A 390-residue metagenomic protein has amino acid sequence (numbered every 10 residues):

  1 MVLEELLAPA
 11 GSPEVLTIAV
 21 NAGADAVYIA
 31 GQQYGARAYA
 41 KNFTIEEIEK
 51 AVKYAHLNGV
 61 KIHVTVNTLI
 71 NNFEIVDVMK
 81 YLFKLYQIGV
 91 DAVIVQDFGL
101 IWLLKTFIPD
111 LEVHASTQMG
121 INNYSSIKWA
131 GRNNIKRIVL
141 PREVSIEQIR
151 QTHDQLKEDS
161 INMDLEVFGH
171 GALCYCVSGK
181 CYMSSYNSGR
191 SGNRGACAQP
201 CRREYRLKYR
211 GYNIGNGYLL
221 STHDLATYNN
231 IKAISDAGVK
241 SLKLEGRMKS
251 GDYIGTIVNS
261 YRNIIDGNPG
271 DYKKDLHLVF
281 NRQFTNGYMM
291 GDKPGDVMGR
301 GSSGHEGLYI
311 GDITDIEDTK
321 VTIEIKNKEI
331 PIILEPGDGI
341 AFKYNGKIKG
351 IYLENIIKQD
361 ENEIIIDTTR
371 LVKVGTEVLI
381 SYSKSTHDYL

Functional and structural regions predicted by a protein language model:
M1-A22, A26-I29, Q33, N58-T68 (+5 more regions): Surface-exposed amphipathic alpha-helical tracts and adjacent flexible/coil segments at the periphery of soluble enzymes
R37-H56: Glycine-rich, positively charged N-terminal anion/phosphate-binding segment
L103: Basic, amphipathic alpha-helical recognition segments used for DNA target recognition
G120: Beta/alpha (TIM)-barrel catalytic core signal, keyed to glycine-rich beta->alpha loops juxtaposed to Asp/Glu that bind
